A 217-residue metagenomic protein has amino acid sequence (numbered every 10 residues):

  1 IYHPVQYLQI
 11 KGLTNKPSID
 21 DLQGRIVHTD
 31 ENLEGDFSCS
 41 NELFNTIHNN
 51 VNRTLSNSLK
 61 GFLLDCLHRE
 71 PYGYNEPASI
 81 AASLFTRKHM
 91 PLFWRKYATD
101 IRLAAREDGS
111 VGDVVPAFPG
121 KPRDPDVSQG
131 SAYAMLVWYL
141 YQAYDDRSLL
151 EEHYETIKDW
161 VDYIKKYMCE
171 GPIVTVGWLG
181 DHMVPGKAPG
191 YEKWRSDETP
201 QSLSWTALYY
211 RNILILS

Functional and structural regions predicted by a protein language model:
I1-Y2, A117-P125: Aromatic/His-enriched, Gly/Pro-containing loop or helix-boundary segments that lie immediately adjacent to catalytic
Y2-L13: Noncatalytic modules at the cell exterior or secretory-pathway interfaces, chiefly beta-strand-rich lectin/adhesion
Y7, P17-N50, S56, L63-I80 (+2 more regions): Active-site acid/base region of carbohydrate-active enzymes
Y97, L136-V137: Hydrophobic alpha-helical segments typical of transmembrane helices and their membrane-interface/capping positions
Y141-Q142, S217: Short coil/turn linking the two alpha-helices of tandem helical-hairpin repeats
A207, L214-S217: Short, intrinsically disordered, charge-balanced linker/junction segments flanking boundaries in proteins
